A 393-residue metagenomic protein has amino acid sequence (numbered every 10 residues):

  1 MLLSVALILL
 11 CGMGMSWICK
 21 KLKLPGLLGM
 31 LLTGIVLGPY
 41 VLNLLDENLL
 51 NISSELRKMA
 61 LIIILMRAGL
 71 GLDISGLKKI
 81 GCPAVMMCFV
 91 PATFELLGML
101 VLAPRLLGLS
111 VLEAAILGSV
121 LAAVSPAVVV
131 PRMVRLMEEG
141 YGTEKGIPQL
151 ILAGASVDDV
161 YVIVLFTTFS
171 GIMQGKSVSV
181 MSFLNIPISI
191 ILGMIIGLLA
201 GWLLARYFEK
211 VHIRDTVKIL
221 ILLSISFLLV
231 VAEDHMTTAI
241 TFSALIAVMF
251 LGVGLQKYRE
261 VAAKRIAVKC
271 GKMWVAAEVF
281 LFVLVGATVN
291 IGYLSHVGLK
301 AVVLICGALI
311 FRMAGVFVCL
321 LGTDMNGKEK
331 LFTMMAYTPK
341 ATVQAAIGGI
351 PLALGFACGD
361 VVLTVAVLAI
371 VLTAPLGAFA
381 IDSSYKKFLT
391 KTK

Functional and structural regions predicted by a protein language model:
M1-K393: Transmembrane helical cores of multi-pass secondary ion antiporters/exchangers
